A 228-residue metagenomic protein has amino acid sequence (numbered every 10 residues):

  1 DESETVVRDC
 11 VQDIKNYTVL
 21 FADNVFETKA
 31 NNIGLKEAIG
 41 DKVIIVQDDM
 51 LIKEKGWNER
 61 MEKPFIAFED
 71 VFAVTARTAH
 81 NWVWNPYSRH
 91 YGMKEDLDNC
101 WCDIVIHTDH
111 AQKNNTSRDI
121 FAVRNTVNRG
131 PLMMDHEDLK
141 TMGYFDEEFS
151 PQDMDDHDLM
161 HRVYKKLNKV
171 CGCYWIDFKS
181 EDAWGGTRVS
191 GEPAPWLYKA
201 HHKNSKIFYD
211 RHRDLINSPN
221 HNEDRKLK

Functional and structural regions predicted by a protein language model:
D1-D23: Acidic donor-binding segment of Leloir-type glycosyltransferases
A22-A38: Glycine-rich, basic loop-to-helix element that forms the pyrophosphate-binding segment of sugar-nucleotide handling
V43: Short aromatic/hydrophobic "clamp" motif used to bind/position activated sugar donors
Q47-L51: The conserved acidic donor/metal-binding loop of glycosyltransferases
K55-C102: Conserved donor NDP-sugar-binding/catalytic core segment of glycosyltransferases
N85-N125: Flexible acidic/His/Gly-enriched loops in nucleotide-sugar-dependent glycosyltransferase catalytic domains
T108, K113-N128, E148-K228: C-terminal catalytic/acceptor-binding lobe
V123-R124, N128-H136, T141-M142: Glycine/small-residue-rich pyrophosphate-binding loop that anchors the diphosphate of NDP-sugar donors
